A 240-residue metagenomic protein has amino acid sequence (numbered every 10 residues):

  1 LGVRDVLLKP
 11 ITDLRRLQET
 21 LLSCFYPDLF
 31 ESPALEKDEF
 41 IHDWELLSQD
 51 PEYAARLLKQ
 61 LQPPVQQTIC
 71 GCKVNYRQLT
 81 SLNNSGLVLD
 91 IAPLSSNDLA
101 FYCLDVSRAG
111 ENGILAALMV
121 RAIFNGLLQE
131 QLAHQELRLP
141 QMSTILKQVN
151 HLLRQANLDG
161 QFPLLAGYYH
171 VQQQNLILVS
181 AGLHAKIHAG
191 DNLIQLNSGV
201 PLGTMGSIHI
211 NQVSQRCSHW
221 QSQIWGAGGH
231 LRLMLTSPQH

Functional and structural regions predicted by a protein language model:
L1-P33: CheY-like receiver
L22-G86: Regulatory cytosolic signal-relay segments
Q49, Y53, A116, V120 (+1 more regions): Short amphipathic alpha-helical segments
Q66, P93-A100, Q131-H240: Conserved subregion of the PPM/PP2C metallophosphatase catalytic domain
Y76-S81, G86-P93, D98-Y102, V106-S107: Sensory/regulatory domains in signal-transduction proteins
V106-L118: Short acidic, Gly/Ser-rich segments with clustered Asp/Glu that frequently serve as metal-coordination loops in enzyme
I123, L128-L132: Compact, glycine/acidic-enriched structural inserts
